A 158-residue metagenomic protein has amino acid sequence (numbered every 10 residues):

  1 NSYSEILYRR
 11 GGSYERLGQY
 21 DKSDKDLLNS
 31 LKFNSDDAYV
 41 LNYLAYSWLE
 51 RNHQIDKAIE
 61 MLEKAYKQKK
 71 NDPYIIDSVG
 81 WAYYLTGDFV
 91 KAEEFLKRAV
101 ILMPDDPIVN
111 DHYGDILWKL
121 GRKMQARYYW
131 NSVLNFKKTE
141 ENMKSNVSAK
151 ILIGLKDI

Functional and structural regions predicted by a protein language model:
S2, R9, Y43-L44, S78 (+2 more regions): Canonical tetratricopeptide repeat
I6, V40, I75, V109 (+1 more regions): TPR alpha-solenoid repeat register
G12, Y46-S47, W81, D115: Residue-level recognition of tetratricopeptide repeat
R16, E50-R51, L85, K119 (+1 more regions): Register position in tetratricopeptide repeats
F33, Q68, I101-L102, F136: Structural marker of alpha-solenoid helical repeat scaffolds
H112, K119-I158: Terminal, low-structured helical/coil segments at or just beyond the last alpha-helical repeat
